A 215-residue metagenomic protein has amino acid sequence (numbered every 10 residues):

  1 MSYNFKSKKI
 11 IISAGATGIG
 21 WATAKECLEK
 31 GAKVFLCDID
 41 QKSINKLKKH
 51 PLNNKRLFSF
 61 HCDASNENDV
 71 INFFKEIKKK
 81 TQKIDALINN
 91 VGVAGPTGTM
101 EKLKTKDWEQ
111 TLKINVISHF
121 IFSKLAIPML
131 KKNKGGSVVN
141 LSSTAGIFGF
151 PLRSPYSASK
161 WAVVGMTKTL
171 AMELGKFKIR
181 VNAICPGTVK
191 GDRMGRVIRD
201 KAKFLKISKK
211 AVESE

Functional and structural regions predicted by a protein language model:
Y3-F35: Canonical Rossmann dinucleotide-binding motif of NAD(H)/NADP(H)-dependent dehydrogenases/reductases, specifically
A32-K46: Conserved glycine-rich Rossmann-like NAD(P)H-binding loop of the short-chain dehydrogenase/reductase
G98-M100, K104-L112: Substrate-binding pocket helix/loop in short-chain dehydrogenase/reductase
M100-E101, F148-P155, K176-F177: Active-site loop immediately N-terminal to the catalytic Tyr-X3-Lys motif of short-chain dehydrogenase/reductase
S123, S159, T167: Active-site helix of classical SDR
P128, M172-K176: Alpha-helical segment proximal to the catalytic Tyr-Lys
S143: Residue(s) in the substrate-gating loop at a strand-loop-helix junction that position the organic substrate next
